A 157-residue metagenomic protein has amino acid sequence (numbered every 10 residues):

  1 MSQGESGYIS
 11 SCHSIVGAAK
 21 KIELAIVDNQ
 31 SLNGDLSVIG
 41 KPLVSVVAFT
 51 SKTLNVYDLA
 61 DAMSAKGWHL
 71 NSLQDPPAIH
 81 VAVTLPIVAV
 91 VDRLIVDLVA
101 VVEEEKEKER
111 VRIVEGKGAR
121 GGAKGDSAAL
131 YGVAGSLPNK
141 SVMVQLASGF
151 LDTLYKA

Functional and structural regions predicted by a protein language model:
Q3, G7-A82: Conserved small-domain helix->loop->beta segment predominantly found in fold-type I
F49-A157: Non-catalytic terminal extensions of PLP-dependent enzymes
